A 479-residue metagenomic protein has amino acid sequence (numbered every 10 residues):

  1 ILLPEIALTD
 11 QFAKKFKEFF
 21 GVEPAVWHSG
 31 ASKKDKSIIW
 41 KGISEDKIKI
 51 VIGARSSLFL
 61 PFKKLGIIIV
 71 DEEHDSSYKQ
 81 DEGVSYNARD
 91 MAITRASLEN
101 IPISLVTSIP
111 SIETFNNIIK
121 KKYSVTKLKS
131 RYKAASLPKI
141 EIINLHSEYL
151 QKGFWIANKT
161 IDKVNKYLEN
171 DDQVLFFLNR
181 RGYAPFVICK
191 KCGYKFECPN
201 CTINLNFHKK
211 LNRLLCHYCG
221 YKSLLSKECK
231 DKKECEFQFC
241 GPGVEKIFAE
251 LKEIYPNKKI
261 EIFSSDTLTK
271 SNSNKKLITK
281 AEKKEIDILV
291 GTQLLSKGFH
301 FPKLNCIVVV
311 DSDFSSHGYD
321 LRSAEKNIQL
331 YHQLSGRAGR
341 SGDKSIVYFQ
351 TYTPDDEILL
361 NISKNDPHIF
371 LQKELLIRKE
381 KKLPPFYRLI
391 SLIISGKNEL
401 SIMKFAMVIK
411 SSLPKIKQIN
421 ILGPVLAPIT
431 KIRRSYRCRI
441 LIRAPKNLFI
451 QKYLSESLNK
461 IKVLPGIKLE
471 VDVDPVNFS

Functional and structural regions predicted by a protein language model:
I1-M403, K410-S411, K415, C438-I440 (+3 more regions): Inter-lobe coupling/hinge segments of SF2-like helicase ATPases
K417-Q418, V463: Short aromatic-acidic-glycine turn motif
Q418, I432-Y436: Nucleotide-binding motor/catalytic cores of P-loop/tubulin-like NTPases across gene-expression machines
I421, S455-S457, P465-V471: Structured alpha/beta or helical-core interaction and ligand-binding surfaces enriched in interleaved
G423-R433, L469-S479: Short proline/glycine- and acidic-rich turn/helix-capping motifs at secondary-structure junctions
Q451-K452: Charge-rich, low-aromatic oligomerization/scaffolding segments with amphipathic character
